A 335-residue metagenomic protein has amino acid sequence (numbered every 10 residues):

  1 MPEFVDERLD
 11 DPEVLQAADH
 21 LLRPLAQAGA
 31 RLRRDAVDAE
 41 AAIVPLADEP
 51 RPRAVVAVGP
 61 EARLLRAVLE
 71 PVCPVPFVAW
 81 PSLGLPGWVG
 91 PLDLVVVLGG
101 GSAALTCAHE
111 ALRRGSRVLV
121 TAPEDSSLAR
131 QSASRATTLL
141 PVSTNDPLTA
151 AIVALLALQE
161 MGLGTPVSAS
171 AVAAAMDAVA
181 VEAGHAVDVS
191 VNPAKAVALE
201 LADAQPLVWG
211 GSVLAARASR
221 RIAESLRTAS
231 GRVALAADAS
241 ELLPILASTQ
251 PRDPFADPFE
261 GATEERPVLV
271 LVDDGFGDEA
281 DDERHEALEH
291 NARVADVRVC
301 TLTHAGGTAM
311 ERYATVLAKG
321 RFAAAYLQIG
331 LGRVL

Functional and structural regions predicted by a protein language model:
M1-A41, E70, S116-T144, T149-A150 (+3 more regions): Phosphate-moiety recognition in structured ligand-binding domains
P12-H20, P24, A30, R34-L46 (+2 more regions): Active-site phosphate/pyrophosphate-binding segments
A18-A26, P52-P74, L214-R227, E283-A287: Short, charged N-terminal beta->alpha structural module
D48-V181, D274-G275, A287: Glycine-rich phosphate-binding loops that contact phosphosugars or nucleotide phosphates
P52-G59, Q205-G211, V268-D273: Short hydrophobic beta-strand segments
F77-G84, A122-P123, V142, R232-P244 (+1 more regions): A generic structural motif
T106, R217, E279: Residues that form or flank phosphate/diphosphate-binding pockets in enzymes that use nucleotide phosphates
E110, S225-L226, N291: Hydrophobic/aromatic ligand-binding patch that stacks against planar heteroaromatic rings of cofactors or nucleotides
